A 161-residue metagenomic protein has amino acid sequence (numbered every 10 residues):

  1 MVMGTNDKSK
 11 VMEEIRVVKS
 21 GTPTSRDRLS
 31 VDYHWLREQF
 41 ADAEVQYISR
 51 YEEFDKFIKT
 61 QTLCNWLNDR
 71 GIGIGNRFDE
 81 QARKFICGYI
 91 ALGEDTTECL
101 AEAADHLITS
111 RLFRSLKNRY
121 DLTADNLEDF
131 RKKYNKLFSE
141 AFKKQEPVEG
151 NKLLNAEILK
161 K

Functional and structural regions predicted by a protein language model:
M1-K161: C-terminal regulatory/interaction module of P-loop NTP-utilizing enzymes
